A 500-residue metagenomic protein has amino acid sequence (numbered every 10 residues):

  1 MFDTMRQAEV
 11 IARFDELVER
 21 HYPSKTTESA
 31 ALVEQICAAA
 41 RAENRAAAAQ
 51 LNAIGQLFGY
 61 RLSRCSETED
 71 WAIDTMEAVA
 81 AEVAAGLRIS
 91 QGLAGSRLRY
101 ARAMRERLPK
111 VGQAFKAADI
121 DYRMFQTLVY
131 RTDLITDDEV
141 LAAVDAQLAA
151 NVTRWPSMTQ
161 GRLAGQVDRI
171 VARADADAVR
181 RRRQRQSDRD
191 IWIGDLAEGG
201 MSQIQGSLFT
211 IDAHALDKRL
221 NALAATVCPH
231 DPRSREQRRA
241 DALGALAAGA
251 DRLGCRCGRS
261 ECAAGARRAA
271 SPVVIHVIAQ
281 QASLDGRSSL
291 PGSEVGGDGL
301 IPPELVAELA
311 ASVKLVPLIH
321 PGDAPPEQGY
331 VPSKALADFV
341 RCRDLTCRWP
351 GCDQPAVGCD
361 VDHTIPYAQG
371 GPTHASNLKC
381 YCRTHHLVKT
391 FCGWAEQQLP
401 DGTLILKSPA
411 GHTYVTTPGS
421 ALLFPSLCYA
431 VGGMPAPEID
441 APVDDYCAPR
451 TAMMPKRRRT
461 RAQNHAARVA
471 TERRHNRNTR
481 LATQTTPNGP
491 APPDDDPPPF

Functional and structural regions predicted by a protein language model:
M1-G329, Y414, C428-F500: Rieske [2Fe-2S] iron-sulfur domain-containing proteins
P232, C255-R256, C347, T390-Q397 (+1 more regions): Acidic/polar loop patches that form or flank catalytic/metal-binding clefts of enzymes that bind anionic ligands
C257-R259, T346-G351, T384: Short, cysteine/histidine-rich loop/knuckle motifs that typically chelate Zn2+
I278, R383-H386: Well-ordered beta-sheet/strand-loop patches within structured domains
A311-K314, C342-C352: Glycine-rich, acidic and aromatic/proline-enriched surface loops and short helix-turn segments that act as binding
H320-R341, P350-C380, F391-I405, A410: Histidine-centered nuclease catalytic patch
V388-E396, T416-A421: Short metal-binding segments enriched for Cys and/or His
